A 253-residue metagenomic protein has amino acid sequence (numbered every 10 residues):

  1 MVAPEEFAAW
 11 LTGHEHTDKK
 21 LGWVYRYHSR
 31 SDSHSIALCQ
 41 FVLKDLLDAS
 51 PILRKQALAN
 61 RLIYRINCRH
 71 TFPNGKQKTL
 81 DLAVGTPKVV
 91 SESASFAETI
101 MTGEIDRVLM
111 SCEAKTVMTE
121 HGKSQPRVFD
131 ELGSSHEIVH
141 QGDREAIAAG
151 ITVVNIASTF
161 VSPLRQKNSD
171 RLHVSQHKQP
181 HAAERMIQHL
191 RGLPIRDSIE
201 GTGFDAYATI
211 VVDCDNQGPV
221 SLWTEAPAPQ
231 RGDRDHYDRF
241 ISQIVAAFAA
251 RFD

Functional and structural regions predicted by a protein language model:
M1-N60, Y64-H70, E145, I156-D253: C-terminal tail/extension regions appended to the core domain(s) of diverse proteins
F7, G103-S111: Short coil-to-beta-strand
L58-I105: Active-site metal-binding core of divalent-cation-utilizing nuclease and nuclease-like domains
L82, V108-T116, L132: Conserved catalytic cores of phosphodiester-cleaving nucleases, focusing on short active-site segments
R107-V108, R144-A148: Short glycine-/polar-rich loops that comprise or flank the Walker A/P-loop and associated switch/sensor motifs
E113, I147-V154: Short, conserved beta-strand edge motifs with alternating hydrophobic and charged residues
K115-R127: Surface-exposed cleft-lining segments at the edges of enzyme active sites
Q125-G142, L193: Short, charged, amphipathic alpha-helix that recurs within catalytic cores of restriction-modification and other
